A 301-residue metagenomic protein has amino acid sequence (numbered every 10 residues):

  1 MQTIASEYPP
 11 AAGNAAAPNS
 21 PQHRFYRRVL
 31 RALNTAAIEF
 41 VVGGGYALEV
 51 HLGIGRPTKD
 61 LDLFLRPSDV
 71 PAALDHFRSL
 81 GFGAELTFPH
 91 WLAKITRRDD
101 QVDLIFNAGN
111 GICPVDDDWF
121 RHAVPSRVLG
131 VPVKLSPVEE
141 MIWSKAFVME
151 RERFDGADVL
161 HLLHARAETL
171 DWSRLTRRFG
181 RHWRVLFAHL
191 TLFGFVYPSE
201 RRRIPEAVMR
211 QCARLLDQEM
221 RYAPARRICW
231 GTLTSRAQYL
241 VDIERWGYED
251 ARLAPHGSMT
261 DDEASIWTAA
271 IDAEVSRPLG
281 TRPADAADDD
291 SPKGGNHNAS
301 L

Functional and structural regions predicted by a protein language model:
M1-V42: Helical scaffold of the NTase/Pol beta-like nucleotidyltransferase catalytic core
Q2-P9, P114-A286, D290: Catalytic cores of NTP-dependent nucleotidyl/adenyl transfer enzymes across multiple folds
R27-L61, L65-L74, P137, D242-L301: Active-site nucleotide-donor binding segment shared across nucleotidyl transfer reactions
N34, R78, R127: Anion (oxyanion) recognition and catalysis
L48, V102, V133-K134: Short, isolated positions in well-ordered beta-strands
L65-F77, G109-R121: Short, basic, helix/turn surface patches
L80-D117: Conserved catalytic core of two-metal-ion nucleotidyltransferases
